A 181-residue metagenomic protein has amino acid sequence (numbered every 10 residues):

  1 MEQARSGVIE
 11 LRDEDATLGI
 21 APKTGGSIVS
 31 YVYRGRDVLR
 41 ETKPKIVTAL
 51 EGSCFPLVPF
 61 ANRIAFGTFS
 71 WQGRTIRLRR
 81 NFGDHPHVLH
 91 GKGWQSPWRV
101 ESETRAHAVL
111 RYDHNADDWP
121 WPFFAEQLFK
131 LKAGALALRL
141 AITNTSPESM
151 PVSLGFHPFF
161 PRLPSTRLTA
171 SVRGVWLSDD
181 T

Functional and structural regions predicted by a protein language model:
M1-R139, T145-L154, P158-T181: Surface-exposed acidic/polar loop and edge beta-strand patches at domain peripheries
